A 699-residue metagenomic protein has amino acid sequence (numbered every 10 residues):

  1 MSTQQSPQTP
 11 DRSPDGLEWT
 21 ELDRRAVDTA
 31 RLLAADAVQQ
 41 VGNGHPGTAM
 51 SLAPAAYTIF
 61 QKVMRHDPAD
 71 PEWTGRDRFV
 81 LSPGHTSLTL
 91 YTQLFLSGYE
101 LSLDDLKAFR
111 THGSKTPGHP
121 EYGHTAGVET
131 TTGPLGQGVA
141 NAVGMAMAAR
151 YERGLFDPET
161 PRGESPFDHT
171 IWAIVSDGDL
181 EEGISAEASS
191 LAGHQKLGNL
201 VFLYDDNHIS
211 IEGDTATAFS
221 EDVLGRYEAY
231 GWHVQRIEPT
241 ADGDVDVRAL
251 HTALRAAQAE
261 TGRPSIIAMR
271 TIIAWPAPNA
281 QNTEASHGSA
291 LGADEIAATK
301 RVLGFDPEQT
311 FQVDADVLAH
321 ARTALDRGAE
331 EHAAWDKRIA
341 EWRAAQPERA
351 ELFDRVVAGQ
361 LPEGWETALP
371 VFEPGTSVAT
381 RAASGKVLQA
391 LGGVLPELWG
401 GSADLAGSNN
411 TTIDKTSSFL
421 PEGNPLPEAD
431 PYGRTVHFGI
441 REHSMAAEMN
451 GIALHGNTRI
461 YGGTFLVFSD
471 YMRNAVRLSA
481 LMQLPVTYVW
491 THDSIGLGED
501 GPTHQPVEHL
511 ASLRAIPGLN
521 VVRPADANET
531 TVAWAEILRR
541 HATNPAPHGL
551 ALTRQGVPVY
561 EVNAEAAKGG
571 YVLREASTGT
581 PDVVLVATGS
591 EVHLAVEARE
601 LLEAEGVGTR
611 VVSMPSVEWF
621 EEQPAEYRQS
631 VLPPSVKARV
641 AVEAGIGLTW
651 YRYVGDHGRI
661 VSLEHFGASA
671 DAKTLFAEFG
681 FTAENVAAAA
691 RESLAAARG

Functional and structural regions predicted by a protein language model:
S2-T170, L325, E330-P547, G556 (+1 more regions): Thiamine diphosphate
W19, L101-D104, F219, G292-E295 (+9 more regions): General structural signal for secondary-structure boundaries
T74-G75, A268-A277, Q281-P362: Terminal amphipathic helices with adjacent charged low-complexity linkers/tails
T111-G123, N141, M147, Y151-D168 (+5 more regions): Thiamine diphosphate
A173, L203-D206, V489-W490: Short beta-strands and strand-loop turn motifs
A173-I174, F202, G401, R523 (+1 more regions): Residue-level marker for buried hydrophobic side chains located in beta-strands that build the well-ordered beta-sheet
D177: Residue(s) in the substrate-gating loop at a strand-loop-helix junction that position the organic substrate next
